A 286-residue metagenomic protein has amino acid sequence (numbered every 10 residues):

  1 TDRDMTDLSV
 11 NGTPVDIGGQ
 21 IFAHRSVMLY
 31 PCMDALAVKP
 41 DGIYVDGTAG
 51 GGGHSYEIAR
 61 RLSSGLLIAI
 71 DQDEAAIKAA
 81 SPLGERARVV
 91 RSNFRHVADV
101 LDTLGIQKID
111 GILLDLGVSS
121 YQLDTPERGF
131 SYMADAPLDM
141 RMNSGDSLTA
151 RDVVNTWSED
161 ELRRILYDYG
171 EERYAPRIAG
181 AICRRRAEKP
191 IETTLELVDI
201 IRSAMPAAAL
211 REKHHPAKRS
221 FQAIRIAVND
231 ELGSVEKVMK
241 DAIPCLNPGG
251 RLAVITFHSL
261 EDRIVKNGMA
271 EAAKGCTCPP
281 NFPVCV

Functional and structural regions predicted by a protein language model:
T1-V286: S-adenosyl-L-methionine-dependent methyltransferase catalytic core, i.e., the SAM/SAH-binding region
